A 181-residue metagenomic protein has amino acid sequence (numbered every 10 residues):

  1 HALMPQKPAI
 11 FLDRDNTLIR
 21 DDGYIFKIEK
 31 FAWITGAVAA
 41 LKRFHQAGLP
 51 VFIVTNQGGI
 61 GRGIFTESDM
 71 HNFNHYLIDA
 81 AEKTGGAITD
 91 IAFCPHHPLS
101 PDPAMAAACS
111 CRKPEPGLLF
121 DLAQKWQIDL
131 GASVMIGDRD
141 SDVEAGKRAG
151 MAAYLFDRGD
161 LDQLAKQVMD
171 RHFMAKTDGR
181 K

Functional and structural regions predicted by a protein language model:
H1-F52: Active-site neighborhood of HAD-like aspartate-dependent phosphohydrolases
L3-I10, S68-T89, P98-M135, R139-K181: Asp-based, Mg2+/Mn2+-dependent phosphohydrolase catalytic module
F11, V54-G58, A132: Short, flexible coil/turn micro-motifs enriched in small/turn-prone residues
L18-D21, N56-G58, H97-S100, F120-A123: A short alpha-helix capping/helix-coil boundary motif
L18-T35, I60-D69, K83-G86, D102-S110: Metal-dependent phosphoesterase signature
A37, L41-L77, G86-H97, G146: Substrate-recognition element of Asp-dependent hydrolases with the DxDx(T/V) motif
